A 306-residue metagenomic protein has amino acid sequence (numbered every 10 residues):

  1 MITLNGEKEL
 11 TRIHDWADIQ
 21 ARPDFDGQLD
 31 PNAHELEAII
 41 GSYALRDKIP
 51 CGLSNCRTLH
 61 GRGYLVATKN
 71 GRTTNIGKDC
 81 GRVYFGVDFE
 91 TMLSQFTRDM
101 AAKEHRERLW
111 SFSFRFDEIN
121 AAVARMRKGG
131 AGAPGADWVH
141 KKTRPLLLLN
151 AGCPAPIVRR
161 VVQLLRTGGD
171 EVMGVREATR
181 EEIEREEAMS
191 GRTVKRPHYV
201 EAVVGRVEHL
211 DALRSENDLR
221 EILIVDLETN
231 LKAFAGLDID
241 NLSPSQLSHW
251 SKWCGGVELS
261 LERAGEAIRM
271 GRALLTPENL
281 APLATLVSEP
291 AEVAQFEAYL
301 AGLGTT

Functional and structural regions predicted by a protein language model:
I2, P23, E37, R57-L59 (+3 more regions): Compositionally biased, low-complexity repeat tracts
I2-P23, H34, K69, R82-G168: Domain-exit/linker segments immediately C-terminal to small folded modules
E9, D24-I40, H60-R62: Short Cys/His-rich Zn2+-coordinating modules
K48-S54: Short cysteine-rich clusters marking metal-coordination/redox-active sites
S54-M92: Short Cys/His-based metal-binding microdomains
E104-P134, G191, K195-T306: Extended, amphipathic alpha-helical scaffolds
V123-L219: Long, charge-rich alpha-helical interaction segments
